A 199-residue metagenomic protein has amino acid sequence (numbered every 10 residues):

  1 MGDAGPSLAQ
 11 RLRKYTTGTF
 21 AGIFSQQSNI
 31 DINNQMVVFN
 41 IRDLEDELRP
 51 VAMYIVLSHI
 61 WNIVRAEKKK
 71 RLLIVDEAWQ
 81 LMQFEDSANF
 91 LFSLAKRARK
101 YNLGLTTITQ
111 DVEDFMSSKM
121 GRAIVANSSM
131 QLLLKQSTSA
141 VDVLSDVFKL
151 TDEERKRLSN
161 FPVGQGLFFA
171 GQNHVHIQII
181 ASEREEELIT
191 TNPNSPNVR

Functional and structural regions predicted by a protein language model:
M1-L103, M116-K119, R157, F161 (+1 more regions): P-loop NTPase motor domains
T109-Q110: H-loop/switch region of ABC-family ATPase nucleotide-binding domains
F115, K119-R199: P-loop NTPase motor core of the ASCE superfamily
